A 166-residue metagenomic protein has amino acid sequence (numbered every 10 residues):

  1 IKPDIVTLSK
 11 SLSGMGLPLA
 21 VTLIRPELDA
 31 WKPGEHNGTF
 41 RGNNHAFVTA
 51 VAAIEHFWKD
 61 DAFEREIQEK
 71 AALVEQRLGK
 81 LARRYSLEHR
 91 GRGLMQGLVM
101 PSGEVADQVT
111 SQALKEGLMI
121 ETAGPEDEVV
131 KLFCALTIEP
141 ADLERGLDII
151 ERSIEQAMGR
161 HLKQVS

Functional and structural regions predicted by a protein language model:
I1-S166: Conserved N-terminal phosphate-binding loop of PLP-dependent enzymes in the Aspartate aminotransferase
